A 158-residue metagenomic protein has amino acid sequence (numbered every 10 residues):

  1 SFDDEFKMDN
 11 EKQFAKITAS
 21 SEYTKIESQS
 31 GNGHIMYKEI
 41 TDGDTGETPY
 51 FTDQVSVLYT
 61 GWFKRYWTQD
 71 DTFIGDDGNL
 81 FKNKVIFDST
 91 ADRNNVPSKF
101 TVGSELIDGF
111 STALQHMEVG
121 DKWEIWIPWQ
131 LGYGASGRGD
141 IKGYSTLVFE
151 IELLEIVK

Functional and structural regions predicted by a protein language model:
S1-K158: Cross-family detector of peptidyl-prolyl cis-trans isomerase
